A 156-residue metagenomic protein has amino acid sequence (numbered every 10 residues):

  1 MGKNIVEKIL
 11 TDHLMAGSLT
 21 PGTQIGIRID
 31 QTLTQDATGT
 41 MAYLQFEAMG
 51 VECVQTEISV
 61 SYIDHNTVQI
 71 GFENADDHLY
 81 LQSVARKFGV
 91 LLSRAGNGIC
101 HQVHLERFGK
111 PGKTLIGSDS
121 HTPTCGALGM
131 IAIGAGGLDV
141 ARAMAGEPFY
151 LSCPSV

Functional and structural regions predicted by a protein language model:
M1-V156: Fe-S-dependent hydro-lyases/dehydratases of central metabolism
